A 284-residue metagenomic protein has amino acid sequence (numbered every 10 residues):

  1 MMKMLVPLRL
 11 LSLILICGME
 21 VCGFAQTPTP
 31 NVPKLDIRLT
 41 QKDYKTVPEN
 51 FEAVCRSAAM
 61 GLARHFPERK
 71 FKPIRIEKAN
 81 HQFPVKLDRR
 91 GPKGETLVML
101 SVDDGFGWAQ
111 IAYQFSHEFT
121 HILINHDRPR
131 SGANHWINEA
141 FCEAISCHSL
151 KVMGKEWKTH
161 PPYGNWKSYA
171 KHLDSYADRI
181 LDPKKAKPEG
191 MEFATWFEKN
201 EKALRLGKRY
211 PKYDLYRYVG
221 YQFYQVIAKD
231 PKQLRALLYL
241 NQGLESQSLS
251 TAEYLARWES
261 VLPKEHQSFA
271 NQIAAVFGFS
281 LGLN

Functional and structural regions predicted by a protein language model:
M1-L11: Bacterial N-terminal signal peptides that target proteins for export
R9-E20: Bacterial N-terminal signal peptides
G23-A25: Boundary at the C-terminal end of the N-terminal hydrophobic targeting segment
T27, P183-N284: Pan-zinc metallopeptidase signature
N31-G105, L281-G282: Auxiliary, metal-adjacent structural segments of Zn-dependent hydrolase domains
M99-F115, R128-N134: Short pre-active-site segment immediately N-terminal to the catalytic Zn-binding motif
Y113-P129, E139, E143, C147: Active-site recognition of the HExxH zinc-binding catalytic motif
N134-P183: Post-HExxH zinc-binding segment in Zn-dependent metallohydrolases
